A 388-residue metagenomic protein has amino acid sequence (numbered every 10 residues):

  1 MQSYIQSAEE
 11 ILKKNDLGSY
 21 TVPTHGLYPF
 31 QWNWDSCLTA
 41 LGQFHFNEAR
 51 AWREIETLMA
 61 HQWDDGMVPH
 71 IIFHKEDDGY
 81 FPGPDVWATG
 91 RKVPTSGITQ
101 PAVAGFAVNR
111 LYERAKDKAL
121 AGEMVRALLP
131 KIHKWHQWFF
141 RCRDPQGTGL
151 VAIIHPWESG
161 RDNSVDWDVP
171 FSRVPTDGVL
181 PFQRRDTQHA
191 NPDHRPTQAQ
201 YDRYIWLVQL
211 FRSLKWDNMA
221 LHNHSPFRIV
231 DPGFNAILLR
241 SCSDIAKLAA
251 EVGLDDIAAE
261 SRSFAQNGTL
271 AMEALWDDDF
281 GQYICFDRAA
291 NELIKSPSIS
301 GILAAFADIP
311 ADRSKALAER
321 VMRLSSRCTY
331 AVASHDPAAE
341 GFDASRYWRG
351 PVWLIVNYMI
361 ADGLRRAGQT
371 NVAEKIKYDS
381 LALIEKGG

Functional and structural regions predicted by a protein language model:
M1-F30, I55-P94, T148-V230, L270-V352 (+1 more regions): Extended glycan-interaction surfaces of carbohydrate-active proteins
S36, A40, P101, G105-V108 (+3 more regions): TPR repeat positional signature
S36-D65, S300-A311, N357-T370: Alpha-helical support elements that line or immediately flank enzyme active sites and cofactor-binding pockets
A51, A258, A265, S314-L317 (+1 more regions): Solenoid-repeat scaffolds in large eukaryotic assemblies
V103-V169: Internal, well-ordered domain-core segments that constitute the primary functional module of diverse proteins
L111-A127, I245-E260, A367-N371: Inter-helical turn/loop segments and adjacent helix faces that build the functional surface of alpha-helical bundle
I132-W135, A258-W276, K377-S380: Short amphipathic alpha-helical coiled-coil/interface segments
P232-N235, L239-T269: Active-site neighborhood of glycoside hydrolase catalytic domains
